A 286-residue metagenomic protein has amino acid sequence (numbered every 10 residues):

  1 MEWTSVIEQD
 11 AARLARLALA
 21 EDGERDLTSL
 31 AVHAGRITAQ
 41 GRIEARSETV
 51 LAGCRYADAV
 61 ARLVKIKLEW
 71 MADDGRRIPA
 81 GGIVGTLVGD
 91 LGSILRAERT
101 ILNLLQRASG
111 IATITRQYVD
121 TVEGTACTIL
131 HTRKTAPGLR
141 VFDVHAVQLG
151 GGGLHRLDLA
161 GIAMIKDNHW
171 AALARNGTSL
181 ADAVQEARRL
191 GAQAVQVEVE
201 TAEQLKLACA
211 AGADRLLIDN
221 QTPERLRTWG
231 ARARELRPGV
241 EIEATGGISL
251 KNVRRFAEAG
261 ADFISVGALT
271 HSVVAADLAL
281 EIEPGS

Functional and structural regions predicted by a protein language model:
M1-E200, Q204-A211, R215, R227-R232 (+3 more regions): Acidic/glycine-rich phosphate/pyrophosphate-binding loops and surrounding catalytic core that coordinate Mg2+
A171, P223-E224, E281: A generic signature of intrinsically disordered, low-complexity regions enriched in glycine/proline and charged/polar
N220, G246, G267-A268: Short secondary-structure boundary segments
E235-E241, P284-S286: Short acidic, glycine/proline-enriched helix-loop-strand junctions
I248, F256-F263, I282-G285: Ligand-binding grooves and catalytic loops that recognize ribose/phosphate and carbohydrate rings, and esterified lipid
A268-S286: Short, charged, intrinsically disordered terminal tails
